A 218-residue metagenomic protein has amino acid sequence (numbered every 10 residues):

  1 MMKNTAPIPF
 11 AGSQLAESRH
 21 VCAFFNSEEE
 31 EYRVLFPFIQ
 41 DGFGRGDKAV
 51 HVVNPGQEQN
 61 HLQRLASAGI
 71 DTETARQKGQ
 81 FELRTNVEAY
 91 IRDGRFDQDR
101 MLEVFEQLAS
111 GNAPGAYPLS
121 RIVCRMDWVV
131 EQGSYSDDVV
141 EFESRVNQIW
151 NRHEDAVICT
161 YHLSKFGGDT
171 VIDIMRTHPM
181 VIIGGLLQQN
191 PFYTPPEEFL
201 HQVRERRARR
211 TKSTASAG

Functional and structural regions predicted by a protein language model:
M1-G218: Non-catalytic regulatory/interaction regions at protein termini and inter-domain linkers
